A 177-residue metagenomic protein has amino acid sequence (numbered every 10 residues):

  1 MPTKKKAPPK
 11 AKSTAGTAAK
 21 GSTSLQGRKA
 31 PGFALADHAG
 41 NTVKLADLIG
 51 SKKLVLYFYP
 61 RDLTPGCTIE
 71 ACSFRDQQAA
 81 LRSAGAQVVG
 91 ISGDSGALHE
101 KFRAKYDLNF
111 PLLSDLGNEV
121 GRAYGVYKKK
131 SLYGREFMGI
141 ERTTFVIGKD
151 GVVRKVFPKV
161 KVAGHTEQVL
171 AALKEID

Functional and structural regions predicted by a protein language model:
P2-D177: Chalcogenol-based redox active-site neighborhoods
